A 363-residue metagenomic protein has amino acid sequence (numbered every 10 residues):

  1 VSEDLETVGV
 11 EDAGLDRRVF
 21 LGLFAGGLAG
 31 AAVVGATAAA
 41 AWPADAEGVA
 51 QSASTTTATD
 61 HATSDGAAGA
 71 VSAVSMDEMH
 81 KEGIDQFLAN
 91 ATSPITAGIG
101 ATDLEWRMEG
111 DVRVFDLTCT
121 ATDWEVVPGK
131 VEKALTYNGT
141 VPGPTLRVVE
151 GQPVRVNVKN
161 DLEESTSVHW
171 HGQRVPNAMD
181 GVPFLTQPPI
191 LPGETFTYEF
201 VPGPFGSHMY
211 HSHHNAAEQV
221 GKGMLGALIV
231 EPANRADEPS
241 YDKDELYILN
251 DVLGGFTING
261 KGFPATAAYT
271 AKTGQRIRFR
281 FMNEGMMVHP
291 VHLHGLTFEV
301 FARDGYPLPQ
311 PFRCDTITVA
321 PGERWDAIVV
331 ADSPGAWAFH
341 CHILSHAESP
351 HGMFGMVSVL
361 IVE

Functional and structural regions predicted by a protein language model:
V1-V19, G26-V34: N-terminal secretory signal peptides
G35-R107: C-terminal segment of N-terminal export signals and the immediately downstream linker at the start of the mature
A101, E105-T122, D244-N250: Predominantly extracellular/luminal regions of secreted and cell-surface proteins, especially disulfide-bonded
L104, G143-R147, A265-T270: Short beta-strand segments of immunoglobulin-like
V114-I229, M287-T318, H340-L360: Histidine- and aromatic-enriched segments that form or immediately flank copper-ligand environments
V149-G151, G193, G274, G322 (+1 more regions): Beta-strand-connecting loops/turns
E231-L246, V362-E363: Low-complexity, Pro/Ser/Thr- and charge-rich linker/hinge segments at domain boundaries
K243-T273: Acidic-aromatic/histidine active-site loop/patch
